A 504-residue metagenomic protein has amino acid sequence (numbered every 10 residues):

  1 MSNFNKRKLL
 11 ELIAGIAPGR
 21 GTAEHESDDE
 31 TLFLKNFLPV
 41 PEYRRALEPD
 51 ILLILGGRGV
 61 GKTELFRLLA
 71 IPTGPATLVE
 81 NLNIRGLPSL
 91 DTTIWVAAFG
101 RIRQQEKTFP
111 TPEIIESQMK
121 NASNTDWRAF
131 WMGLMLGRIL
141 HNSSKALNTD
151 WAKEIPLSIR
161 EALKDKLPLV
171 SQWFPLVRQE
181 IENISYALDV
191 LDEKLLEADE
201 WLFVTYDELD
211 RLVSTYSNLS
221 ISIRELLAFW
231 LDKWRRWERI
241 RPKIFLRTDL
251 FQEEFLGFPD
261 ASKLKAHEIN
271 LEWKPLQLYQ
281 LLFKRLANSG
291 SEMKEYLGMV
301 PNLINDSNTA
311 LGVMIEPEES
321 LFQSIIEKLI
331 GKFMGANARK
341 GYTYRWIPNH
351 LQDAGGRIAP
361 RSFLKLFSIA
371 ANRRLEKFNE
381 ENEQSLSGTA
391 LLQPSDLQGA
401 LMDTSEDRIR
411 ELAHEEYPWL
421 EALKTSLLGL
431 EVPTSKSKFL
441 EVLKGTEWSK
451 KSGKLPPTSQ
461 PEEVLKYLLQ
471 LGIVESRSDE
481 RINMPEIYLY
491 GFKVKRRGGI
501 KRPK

Functional and structural regions predicted by a protein language model:
M1-I102, F109, R496-K504: Walker A/P-loop-proximal flanking segment of P-loop NTPase domains
S2-L9, I13, T22, R236 (+1 more regions): C-terminal leucine-rich, beta-strand-based interaction scaffolds used for sensing/assembly
L34-E42, G100-E113, D199-Y206, E254-P259 (+1 more regions): Active-site-adjacent bridging/hinge elements
D50-I51, G57-L202, L212-S217, P456-S459 (+1 more regions): P-loop NTPase nucleotide-binding core
F66, G133, F203, R224 (+3 more regions): Short, hydrophobic, well-ordered secondary-structure elements
L68-I71, D126-H141, Q280-A287, K365-N372 (+2 more regions): Short, hydrophobic/amphipathic alpha-helical patches that form generic packing surfaces within helical domains
P72, T111-E113, S220-I221, G257-L264 (+2 more regions): Short secondary-structure boundary/capping segments
V190-L191, F203, L209-K340: The catalytic "switch" region of P-loop NTPases
